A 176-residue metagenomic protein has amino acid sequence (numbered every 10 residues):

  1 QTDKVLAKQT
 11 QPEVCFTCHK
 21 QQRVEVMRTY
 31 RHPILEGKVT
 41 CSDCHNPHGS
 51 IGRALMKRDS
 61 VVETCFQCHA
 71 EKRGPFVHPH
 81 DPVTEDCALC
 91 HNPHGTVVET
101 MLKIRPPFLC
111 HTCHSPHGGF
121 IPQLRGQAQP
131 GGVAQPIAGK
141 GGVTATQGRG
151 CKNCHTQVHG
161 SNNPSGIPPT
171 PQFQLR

Functional and structural regions predicted by a protein language model:
Q1-R176: Inter-heme linker and motif-flanking segments adjacent to c-type heme-binding CXXCH motifs in c-type cytochromes
